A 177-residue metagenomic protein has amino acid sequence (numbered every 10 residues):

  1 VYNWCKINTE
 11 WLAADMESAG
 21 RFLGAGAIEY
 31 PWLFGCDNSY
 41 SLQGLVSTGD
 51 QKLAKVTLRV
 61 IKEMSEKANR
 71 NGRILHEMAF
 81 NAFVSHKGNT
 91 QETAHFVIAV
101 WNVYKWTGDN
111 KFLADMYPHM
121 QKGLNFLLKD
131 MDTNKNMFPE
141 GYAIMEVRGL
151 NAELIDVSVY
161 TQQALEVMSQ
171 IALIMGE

Functional and structural regions predicted by a protein language model:
V1-P31, V56: Low-complexity, Ser/Thr/Pro/Gly-enriched N-terminal "stalk/linker" regions
Y2-K6, M120, E177: Short amphipathic alpha-helical coiled-coil/interface segments
T9, L124-L128, L165, S169-A172: A structural signal for well-ordered alpha-helices, especially hydrophobic packing surfaces of coiled-coils
F22-L23, I74-A82, E140-V147: Short linear capping/connector segments at secondary-structure termini
P31-N134, L154-Q162: Aromatic-rich carbohydrate-recognition surfaces in CAZymes
V147-A152, M175: Active-site cleft segment of glycoside hydrolase catalytic domains centered on the general acid/base Glu
I155-E177: Active-site neighborhood of glycoside hydrolase catalytic domains
